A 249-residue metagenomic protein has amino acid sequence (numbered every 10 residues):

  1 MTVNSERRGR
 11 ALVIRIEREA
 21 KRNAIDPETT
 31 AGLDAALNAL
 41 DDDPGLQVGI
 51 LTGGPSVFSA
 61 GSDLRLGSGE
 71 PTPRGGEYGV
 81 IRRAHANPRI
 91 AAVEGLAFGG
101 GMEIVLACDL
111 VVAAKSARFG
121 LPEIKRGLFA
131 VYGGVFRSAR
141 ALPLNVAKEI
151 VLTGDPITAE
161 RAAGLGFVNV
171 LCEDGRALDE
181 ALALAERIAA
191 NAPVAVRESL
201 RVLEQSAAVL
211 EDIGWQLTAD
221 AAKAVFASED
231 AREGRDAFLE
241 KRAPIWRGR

Functional and structural regions predicted by a protein language model:
M1-G54: Conserved CoA-thioester-binding segment of acyl-CoA-metabolizing enzymes
M1-G9, F58, G154-E160, D179-R249: C-terminal alpha-helix plus adjacent terminal tail
M1-T2, D34-N38, R74-V80, L106 (+1 more regions): A generic local structural motif
I14, R18, G32-L33, L51 (+5 more regions): Terminal peptide-recognition signature
T29-G32, I104, A177, T218: Hydrophobic alpha-helical membrane-association signature
G45, T52-H85, A97, G127 (+1 more regions): Glycine- (often His-adjacent) and acidic-residue-rich active-site loop that binds/positions the CoA thioester
R83-V194, A227-S228, R232-D236, R242: Crotonase-fold acyl-CoA enzyme core
